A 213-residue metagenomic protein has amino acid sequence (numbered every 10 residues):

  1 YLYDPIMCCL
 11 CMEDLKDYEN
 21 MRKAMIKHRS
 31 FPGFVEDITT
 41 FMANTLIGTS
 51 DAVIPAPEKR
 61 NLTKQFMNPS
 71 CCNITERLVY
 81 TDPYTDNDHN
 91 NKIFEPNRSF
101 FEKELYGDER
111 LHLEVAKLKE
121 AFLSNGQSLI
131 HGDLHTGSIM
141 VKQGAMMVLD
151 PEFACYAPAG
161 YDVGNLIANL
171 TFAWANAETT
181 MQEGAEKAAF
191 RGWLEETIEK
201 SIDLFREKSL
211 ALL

Functional and structural regions predicted by a protein language model:
Y1-C8: Short beta-strand micro-motifs within the conserved protein kinase catalytic domain, predominantly in the N-lobe
L10-Y18: Short pocket-lining segment of the protein kinase catalytic domain that shapes the ATP-binding cleft
D17, M146, A154-Y156: Activation segment
E19-N44, D51-H131, K142: ATP-dependent phospho-/nucleotidyl transfer catalytic cores
D133, D150: Conserved catalytic-loop position in the HRD/HxD motif
I139-V148: Conserved protein kinase catalytic/activation segment
G160-L213: Active-site activation/catalytic loop segments of kinase-like enzymes and analogous catalytic loops in related
